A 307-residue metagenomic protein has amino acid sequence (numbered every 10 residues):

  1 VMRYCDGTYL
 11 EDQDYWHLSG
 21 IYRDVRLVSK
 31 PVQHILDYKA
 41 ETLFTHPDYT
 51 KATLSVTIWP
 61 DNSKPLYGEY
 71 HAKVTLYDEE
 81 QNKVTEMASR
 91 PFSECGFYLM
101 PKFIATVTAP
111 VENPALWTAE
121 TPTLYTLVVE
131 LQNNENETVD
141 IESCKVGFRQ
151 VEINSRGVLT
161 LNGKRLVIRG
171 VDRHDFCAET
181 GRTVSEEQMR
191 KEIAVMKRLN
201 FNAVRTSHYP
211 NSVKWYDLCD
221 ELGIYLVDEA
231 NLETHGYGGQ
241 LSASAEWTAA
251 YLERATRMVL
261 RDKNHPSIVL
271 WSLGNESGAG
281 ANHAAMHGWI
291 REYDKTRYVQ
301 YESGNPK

Functional and structural regions predicted by a protein language model:
V1-V213, L218, L222-G223, R254 (+3 more regions): Secreted/periplasmic carbohydrate-active enzymes, especially glycoside hydrolases
R169-H174, R182, V227-K263: Aromatic- and acidic-residue-enriched carbohydrate-binding clefts of CAZyme catalytic domains
R173, Y209, N231-E233, G274-E276 (+1 more regions): Active-site beta-loop-alpha junctions enriched in small/polar residues
T206, E229, Q300-Y301: Residue-level detector of family-conserved "landmark" positions at structurally sensitive sites
V213, H235-G236, G278-G280: Generic structural signal for helix capping and beta-alpha/helix-loop junctions
E221, S242-K307: Active-site neighborhood of glycoside hydrolase catalytic domains
